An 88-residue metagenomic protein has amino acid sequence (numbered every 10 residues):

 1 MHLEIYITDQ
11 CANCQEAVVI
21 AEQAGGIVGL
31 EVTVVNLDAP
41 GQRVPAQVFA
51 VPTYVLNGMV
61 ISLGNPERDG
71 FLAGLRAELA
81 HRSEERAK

Functional and structural regions predicted by a protein language model:
M1-G25: Local sequence-structure signature of Cys/Sec-based thiol-disulfide redox active-site neighborhoods
H2-L3, N13, L30-D38, A77-K88: Terminal leader/tail segments of proteins
I5, D9, Q42, M59: Conserved short-loop catalytic and cofactor-binding motifs
N13, A21, G29-E31, G70-L72: Non-catalytic interaction surface on structured domains
Q15-V19, A46, P66: Generic recognition of short, well-ordered alpha-helical segments
L30-A50, V55: Thioredoxin-like thiol-disulfide oxidoreductase module
V55-A87: Non-catalytic, surface beta->alpha helical segment in thiol-disulfide oxidoreductase systems
